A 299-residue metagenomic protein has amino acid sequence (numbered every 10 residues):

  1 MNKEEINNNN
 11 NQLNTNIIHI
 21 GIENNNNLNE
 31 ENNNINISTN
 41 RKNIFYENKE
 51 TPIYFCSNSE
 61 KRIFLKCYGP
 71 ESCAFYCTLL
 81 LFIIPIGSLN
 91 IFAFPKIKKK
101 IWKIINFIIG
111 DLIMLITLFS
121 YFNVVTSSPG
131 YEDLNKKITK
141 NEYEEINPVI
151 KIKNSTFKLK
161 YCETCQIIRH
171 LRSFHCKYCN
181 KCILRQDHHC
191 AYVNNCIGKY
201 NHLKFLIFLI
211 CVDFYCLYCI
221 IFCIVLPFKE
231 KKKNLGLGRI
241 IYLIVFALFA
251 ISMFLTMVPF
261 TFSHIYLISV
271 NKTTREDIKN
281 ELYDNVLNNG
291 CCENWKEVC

Functional and structural regions predicted by a protein language model:
N2-C299: Membrane-associated feature with strongest affinity for ZDHHC
